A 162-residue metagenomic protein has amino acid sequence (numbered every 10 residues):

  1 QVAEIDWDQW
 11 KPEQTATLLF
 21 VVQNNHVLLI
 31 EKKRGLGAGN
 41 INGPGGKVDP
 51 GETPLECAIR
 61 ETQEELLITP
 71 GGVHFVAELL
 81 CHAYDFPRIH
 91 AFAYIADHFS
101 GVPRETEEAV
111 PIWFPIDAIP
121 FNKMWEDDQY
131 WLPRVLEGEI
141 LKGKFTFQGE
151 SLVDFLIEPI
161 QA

Functional and structural regions predicted by a protein language model:
A3-L28, K47: Conserved N-terminal beta-strand and adjoining loop/helix that marks the start of the Nudix/MutT-like hydrolase domain
Q23-N24, Q148-E150, Q161: Short acidic-glycine loop/turn motifs at beta-strand connectors
K33-L36: Short connector loops/turns at beta-strand edges and beta->alpha or beta->beta junctions
A38-N40: A positional/architectural concept
V48-G72, L80-V135, D154-A162: Unchanged
P133-F155: Short, active-site-adjacent segments that bind or coordinate small-molecule cofactors and metal centers
